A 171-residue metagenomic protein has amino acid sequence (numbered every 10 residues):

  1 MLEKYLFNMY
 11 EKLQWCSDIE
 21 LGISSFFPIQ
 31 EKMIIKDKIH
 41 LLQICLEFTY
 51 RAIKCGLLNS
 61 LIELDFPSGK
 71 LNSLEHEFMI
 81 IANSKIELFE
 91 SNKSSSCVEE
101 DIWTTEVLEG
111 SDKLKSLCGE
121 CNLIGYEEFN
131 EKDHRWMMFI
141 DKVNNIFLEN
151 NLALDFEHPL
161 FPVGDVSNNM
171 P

Functional and structural regions predicted by a protein language model:
M1, M9, M33, M79 (+2 more regions): Detector for methionine-enriched segments
M1-E47, R51-K54, I62-E63: Short amphipathic alpha-helical interface segments
L2-F7, E75, I86, N144 (+2 more regions): Generic intrinsically disordered, low-complexity segments enriched for polar/acidic and small residues
I39, Q43, Y50, I62 (+3 more regions): Contiguous hydrophobic segments
P67-N150: Short, amphipathic alpha-helical interaction segments positioned at domain boundaries
M137-P171: Glycine-rich, aromatic-bearing surface loops/beta-hairpins
